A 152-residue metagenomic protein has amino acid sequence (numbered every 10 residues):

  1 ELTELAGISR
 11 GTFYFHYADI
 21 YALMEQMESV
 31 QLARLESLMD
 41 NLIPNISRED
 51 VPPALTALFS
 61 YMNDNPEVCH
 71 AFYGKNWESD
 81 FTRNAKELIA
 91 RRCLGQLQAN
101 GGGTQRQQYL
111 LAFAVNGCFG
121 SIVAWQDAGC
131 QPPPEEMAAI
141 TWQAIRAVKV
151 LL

Functional and structural regions predicted by a protein language model:
E1: Short alpha-helical DNA-recognition segment
E4-G7, Y14-D40, P44, T56-F59: An amphipathic alpha-helix adjacent to DNA-recognition modules
M27, Q31, L35, M39 (+4 more regions): Hydrophobic recognition helices of helix-based DNA-binding modules
S29-N41, P52-S60, R83-A90, L110-A114 (+1 more regions): A short, Lys/Arg-enriched amphipathic alpha-helix from helix-turn-helix/homeodomain DNA-binding modules
L38-L42, I46, C69-F72, L97 (+2 more regions): Secondary-structure edge/capping motif, primarily at the C-terminal ends of alpha-helices and the immediately following
R48-L94: Helical hydrophobic small-molecule/effector-binding pocket
N76-G101, Q105-N116, R146, V150: Amphipathic alpha-helical packing segments from all-alpha helical-bundle domains
Q105-D127, P132-A147: Hydrophobic alpha-helical segments that form the core of small-molecule binding pockets and/or dimer interfaces
